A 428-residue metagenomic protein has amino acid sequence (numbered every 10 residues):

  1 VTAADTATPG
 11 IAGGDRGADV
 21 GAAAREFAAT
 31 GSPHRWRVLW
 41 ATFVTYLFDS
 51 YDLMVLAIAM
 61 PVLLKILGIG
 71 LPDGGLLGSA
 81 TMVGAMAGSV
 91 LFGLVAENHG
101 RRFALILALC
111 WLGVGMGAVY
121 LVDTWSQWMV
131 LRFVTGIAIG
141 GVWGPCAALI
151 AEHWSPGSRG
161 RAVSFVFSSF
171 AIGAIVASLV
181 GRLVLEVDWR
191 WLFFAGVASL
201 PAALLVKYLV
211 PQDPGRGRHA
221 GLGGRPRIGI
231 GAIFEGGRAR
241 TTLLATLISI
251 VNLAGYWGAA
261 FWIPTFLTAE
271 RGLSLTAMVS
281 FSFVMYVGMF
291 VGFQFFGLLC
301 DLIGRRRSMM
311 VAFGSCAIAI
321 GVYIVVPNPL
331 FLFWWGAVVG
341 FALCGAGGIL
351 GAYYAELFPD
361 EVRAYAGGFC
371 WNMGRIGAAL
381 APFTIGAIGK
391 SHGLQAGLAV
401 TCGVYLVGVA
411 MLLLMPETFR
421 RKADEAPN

Functional and structural regions predicted by a protein language model:
T2-Y51: Cytosolic juxtamembrane N-terminal segment immediately preceding the first transmembrane helix of multi-pass
L56-A57, R238-F293: Extracytoplasmic gate region of multi-pass secondary transporters
G68, G100, L121-Q127, S155 (+2 more regions): Helix-breaking motifs and short loop linkers at transmembrane-helix boundaries and internal kinks in secondary membrane
A87-D123, I303: Conserved MFS/SLC helix-loop-helix module at the cytosolic interface between two early adjacent transmembrane helices
L131-S168: Cytoplasmic helix-loop-helix junction between adjacent transmembrane helices in 12-TM secondary transporters
R159-R182, W371-A381: Glycine-rich segments within core transmembrane alpha-helices of 12-TM secondary carriers
V166-Y208: Helix-loop-helix hairpin linking two adjacent transmembrane segments in secondary transporters
A198-G217, G408-P416: C-terminal membrane-cytosol helix-exit motif in multi-pass small-molecule transporters
